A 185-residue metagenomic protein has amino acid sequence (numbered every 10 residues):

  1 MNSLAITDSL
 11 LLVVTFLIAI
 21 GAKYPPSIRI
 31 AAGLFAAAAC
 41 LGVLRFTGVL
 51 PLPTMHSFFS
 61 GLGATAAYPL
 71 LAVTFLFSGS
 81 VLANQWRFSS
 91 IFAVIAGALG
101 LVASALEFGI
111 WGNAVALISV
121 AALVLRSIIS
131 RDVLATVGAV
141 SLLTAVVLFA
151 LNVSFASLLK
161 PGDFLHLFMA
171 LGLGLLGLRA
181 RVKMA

Functional and structural regions predicted by a protein language model:
M1-S57, A185: N-terminal topogenic module of multi-pass integral membrane proteins
D8, R29-A39, S90-V94, N113 (+3 more regions): Residues within membrane-spanning alpha-helices of integral membrane proteins, especially the hydrophobic core/packing
D8-I20, A64-G79, I118-L125, H166-K183: Hydrophobic cores of alpha-helical transmembrane segments in multi-pass inner/ER membrane proteins, independent
Y24-F35, V81-F92, S130-S141, A185: Membrane-interfacial loop-to-transmembrane alpha-helix junctions, especially the N-terminal start
A36-L44, A93-A105, V140-V153: Aromatic-anchored segments of alpha-helical transmembrane domains
L50-T54, L101-G112, V153-K160: Membrane-interface helix caps and helix-loop-helix hairpins in membrane proteins
S57-R126: Membrane-proximal helix-loop-helix units in multi-pass membrane proteins
I129-A185: C-terminal transmembrane-bundle signature of multipass membrane proteins, characterized by strong activation on
